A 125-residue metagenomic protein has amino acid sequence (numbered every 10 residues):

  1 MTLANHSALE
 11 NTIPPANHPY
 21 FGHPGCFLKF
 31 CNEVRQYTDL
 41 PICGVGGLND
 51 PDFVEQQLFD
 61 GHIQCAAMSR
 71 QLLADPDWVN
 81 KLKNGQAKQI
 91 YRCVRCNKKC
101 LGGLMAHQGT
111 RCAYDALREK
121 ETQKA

Functional and structural regions predicted by a protein language model:
M1-A125: Flavin-dependent oxidoreductase catalytic cores
